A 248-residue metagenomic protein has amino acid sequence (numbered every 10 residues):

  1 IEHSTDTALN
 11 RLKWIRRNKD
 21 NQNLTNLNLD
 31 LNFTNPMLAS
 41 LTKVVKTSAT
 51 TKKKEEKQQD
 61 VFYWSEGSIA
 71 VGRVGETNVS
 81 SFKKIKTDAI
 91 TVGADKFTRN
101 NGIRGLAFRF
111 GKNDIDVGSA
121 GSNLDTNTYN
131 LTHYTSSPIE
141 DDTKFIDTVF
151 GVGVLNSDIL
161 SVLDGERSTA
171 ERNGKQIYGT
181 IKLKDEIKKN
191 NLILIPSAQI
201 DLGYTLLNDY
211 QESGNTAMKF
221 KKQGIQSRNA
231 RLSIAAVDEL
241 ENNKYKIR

Functional and structural regions predicted by a protein language model:
I1-E2, K57-R248: Membrane translocator/pore-forming domains, dominated by Gram-negative outer-membrane beta-barrels
I1-T91: Outer-membrane translocation/initiation segment of Type V secreted surface proteins
